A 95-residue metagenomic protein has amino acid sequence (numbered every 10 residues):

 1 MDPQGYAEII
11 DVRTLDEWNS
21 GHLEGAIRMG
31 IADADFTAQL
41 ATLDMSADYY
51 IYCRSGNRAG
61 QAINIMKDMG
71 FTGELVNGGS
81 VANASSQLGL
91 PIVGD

Functional and structural regions predicted by a protein language model:
P3-A7, L15-D48, N57-D95: Rhodanese-like catalytic fold shared by cysteine-dependent sulfurtransferases and DSP/PTP-type phosphatases
Y52: Short, surface-exposed ligand- or partner-binding patches at beta-edge/loop junctions that are enriched in aromatics
